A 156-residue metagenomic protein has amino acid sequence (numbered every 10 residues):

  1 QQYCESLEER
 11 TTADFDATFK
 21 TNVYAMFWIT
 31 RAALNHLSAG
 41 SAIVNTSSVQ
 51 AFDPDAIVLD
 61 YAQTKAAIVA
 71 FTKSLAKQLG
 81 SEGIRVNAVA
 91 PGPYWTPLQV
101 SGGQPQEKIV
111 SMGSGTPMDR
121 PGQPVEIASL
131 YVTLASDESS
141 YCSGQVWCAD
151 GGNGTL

Functional and structural regions predicted by a protein language model:
E5-L7, T11-D16, M112: Substrate-binding pocket helix/loop in short-chain dehydrogenase/reductase
T30, T64, T72: Active-site helix of classical SDR
N35-H36, K77-S81, S140: Alpha-helical segment proximal to the catalytic Tyr-Lys
S48: Residue(s) in the substrate-gating loop at a strand-loop-helix junction that position the organic substrate next
D53, Y131-V132, S143-L156: Short C-terminal tail/terminal secondary-structure segment of NAD(P)H-dependent dehydrogenase/reductase domains
S81, P93-T116: A glycine/serine/threonine-rich, flexible loop-to-helix segment that serves as the NAD(P) cofactor-binding "lid"
T116-I127, E138: A conserved structural motif in NAD(P)-dependent oxidoreductases
